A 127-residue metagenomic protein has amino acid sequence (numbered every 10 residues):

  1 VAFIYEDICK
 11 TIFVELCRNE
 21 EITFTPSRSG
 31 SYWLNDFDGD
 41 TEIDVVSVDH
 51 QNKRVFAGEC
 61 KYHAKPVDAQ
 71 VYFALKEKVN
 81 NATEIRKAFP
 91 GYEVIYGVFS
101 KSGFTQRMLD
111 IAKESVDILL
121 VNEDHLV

Functional and structural regions predicted by a protein language model:
V1-V127: A cross-kingdom feature that marks ATP-driven nucleic-acid transaction machinery
